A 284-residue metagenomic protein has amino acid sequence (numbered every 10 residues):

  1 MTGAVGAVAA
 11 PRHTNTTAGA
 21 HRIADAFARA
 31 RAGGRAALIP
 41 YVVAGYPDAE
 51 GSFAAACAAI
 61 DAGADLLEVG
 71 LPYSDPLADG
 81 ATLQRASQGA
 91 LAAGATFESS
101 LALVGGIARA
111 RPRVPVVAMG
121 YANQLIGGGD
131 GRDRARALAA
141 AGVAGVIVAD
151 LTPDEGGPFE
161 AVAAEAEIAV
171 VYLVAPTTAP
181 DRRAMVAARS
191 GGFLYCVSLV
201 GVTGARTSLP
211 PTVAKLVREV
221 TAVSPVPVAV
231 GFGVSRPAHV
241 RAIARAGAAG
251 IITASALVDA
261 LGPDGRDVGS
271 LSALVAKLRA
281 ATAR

Functional and structural regions predicted by a protein language model:
M1-I39, V104-R109, R218, A283: N-terminal amphipathic alpha-helix/helix-capping segment at the start of soluble metabolic enzymes
G19-A30, A49, S74-R85, A92-G105 (+6 more regions): Active-site-adjacent beta->alpha loops and helix N-cap segments on the catalytic face of soluble alpha/beta enzymes
L38-V42, L67-V69, V116-G120, V146-V148 (+4 more regions): Hydrophobic faces of well-ordered beta-strands that scaffold small-molecule active sites in alpha/beta enzyme cores
P40, A59, L67-G70, L138 (+3 more regions): Conserved, mostly hydrophobic/aromatic
V43-D48, M119-G127, T152-P153, V174-T178 (+1 more regions): Glycine-rich beta-to-alpha transition loops that act as phosphate-gripper elements at the mouths of alpha/beta enzyme
A49-A58, T178-A188, S224, V230 (+1 more regions): Catalytic cores of alpha/beta
G63-D65, L138-G145, A164-V171, A188-L194 (+1 more regions): Glycine-enriched alpha-helix->loop->beta-strand junction motifs that scaffold or abut catalytic
A64-P76, V143-E155, C196-G204, G233 (+1 more regions): Glycine-rich phosphate-binding active-site loops on the catalytic face of alpha/beta enzymes
